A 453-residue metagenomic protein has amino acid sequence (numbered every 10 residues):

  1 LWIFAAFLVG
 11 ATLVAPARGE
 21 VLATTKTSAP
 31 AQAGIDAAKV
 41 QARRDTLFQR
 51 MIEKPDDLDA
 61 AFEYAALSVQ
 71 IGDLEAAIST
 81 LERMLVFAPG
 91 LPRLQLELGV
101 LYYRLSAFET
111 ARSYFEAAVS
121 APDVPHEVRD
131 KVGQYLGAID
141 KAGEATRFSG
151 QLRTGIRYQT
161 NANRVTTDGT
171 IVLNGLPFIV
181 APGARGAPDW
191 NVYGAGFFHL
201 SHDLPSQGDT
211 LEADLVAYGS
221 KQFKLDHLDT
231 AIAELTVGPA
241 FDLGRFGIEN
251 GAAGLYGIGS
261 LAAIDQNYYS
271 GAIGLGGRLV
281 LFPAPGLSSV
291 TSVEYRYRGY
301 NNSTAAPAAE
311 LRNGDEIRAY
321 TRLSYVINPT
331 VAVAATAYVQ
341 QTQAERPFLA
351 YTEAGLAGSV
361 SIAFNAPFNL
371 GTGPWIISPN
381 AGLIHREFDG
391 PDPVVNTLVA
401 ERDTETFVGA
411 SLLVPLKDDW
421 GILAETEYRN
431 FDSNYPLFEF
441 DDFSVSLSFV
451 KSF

Functional and structural regions predicted by a protein language model:
W2-T12: Bacterial N-terminal signal peptides
L13-V14, Y158: Ubiquitous "structural anchor" signal
A15-G19: Sec/Tat signal peptide C-region and signal peptidase I cleavage site
E20-A38, D45-I52, A66-L74, I78-L91 (+1 more regions): Gram-negative and organellar
K54-D57: Charged, low-complexity interaction regions
F62: Short amphipathic alpha-helical segment that frequently serves as the phosphate-/nucleotide-binding helix
